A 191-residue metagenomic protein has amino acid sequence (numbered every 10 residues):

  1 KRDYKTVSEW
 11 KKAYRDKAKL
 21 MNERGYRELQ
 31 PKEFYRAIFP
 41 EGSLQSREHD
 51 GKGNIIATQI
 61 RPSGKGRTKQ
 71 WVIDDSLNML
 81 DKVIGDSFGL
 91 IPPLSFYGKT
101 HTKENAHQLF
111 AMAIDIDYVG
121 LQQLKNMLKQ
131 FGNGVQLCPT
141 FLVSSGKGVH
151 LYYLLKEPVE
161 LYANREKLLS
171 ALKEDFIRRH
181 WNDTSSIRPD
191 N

Functional and structural regions predicted by a protein language model:
K1-A111, L121, M127: DNA replication initiation on ssDNA origins
Y97-E104, L128-G146, N182-I187: Catalytic micro-motifs at enzyme active sites that drive phosphoryl/nucleotidyl and oxygen chemistry
I114, L137-N164, N191: Histidine-centered divalent-metal-coordination microenvironment in nucleic-acid enzymes
D117: Anionic group-transfer/hydrolysis microenvironments
Q123-G134, L155-D183: Helical (often loop-to-helix) elements that flank the catalytic cores of nucleotide-handling enzymes
L172, I187-N191: Chromatin/DNA-recognition segments of nuclear transcriptional regulators
